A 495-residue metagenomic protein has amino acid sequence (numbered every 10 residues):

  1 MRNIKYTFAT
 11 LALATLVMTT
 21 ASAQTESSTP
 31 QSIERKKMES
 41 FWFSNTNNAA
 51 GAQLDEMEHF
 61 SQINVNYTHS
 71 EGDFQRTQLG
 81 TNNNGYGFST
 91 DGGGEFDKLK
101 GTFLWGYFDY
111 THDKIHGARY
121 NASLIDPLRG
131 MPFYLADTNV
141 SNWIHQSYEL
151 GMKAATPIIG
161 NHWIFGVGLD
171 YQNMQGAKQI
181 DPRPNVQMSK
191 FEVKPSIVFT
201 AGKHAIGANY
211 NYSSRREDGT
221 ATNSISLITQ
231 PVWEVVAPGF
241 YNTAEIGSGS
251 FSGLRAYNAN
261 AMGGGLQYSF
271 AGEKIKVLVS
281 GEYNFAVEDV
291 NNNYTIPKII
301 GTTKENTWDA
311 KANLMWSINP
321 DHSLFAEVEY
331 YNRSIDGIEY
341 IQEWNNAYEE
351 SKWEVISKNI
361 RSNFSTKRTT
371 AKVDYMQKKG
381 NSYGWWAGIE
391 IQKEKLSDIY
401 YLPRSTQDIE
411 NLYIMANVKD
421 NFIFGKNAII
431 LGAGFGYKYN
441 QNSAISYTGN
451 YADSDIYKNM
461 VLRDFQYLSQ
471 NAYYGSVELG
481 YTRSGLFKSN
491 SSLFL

Functional and structural regions predicted by a protein language model:
M1-T29: Bacterial Sec-dependent N-terminal signal peptides
T25-M38, G51-E71, L104-G106, F165: Transmembrane beta-strand segments of Gram-negative outer membrane beta-barrel proteins
N64-G85, T138: Surface-exposed strand-loop-strand hairpins of Gram-negative outer-membrane beta-barrel proteins
F74-L79, L135-V140, A177-R183, G249-L254 (+4 more regions): Extracellular loop and loop/strand-boundary signature of outer-membrane beta-barrel proteins
N121-L128, D181-M188, N223-W233, Y294-G301 (+3 more regions): Flexible, surface-exposed loop regions and adjacent strand-edge segments of Gram-negative outer-membrane beta-barrel
A155-I180, M188-K194, L278-T295, W386-Q392: Surface-exposed extracellular loop regions of Gram-negative outer-membrane beta-barrel proteins
S196, T200-A205, N209-W316: Signature for the C-terminal beta-barrel architecture of outer-membrane proteins
N258-A286, T303-L495: Exposed, low-structure sequence patches enriched in small/polar residues
